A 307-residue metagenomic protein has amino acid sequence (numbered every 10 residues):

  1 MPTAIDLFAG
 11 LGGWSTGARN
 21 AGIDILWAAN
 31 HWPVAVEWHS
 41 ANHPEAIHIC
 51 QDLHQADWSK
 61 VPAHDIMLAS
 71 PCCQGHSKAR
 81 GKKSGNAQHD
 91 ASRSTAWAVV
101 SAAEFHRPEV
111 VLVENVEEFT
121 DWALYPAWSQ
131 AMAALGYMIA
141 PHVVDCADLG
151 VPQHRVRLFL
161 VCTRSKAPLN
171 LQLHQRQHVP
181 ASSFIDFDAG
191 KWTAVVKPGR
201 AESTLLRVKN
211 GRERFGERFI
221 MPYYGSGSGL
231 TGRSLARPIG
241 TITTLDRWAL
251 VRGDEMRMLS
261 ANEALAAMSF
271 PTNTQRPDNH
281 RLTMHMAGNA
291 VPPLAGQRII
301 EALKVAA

Functional and structural regions predicted by a protein language model:
M1-A4: Extreme N-terminal starter segment of soluble prokaryotic enzymes
L7-L11, A287: Class I SAM-dependent methyltransferase "Motif I" SAM/SAH-binding loop
L11-I23: Conserved SAM-binding loop of SAM-dependent methyltransferases across substrates and taxa, primarily the Class I
A28-A29: The conserved SAM/SAH-binding core of class I Rossmann-like methyltransferase domains, concentrating on the hydrophobic
W32: Conserved SAM/SAH-binding beta-strand->alpha-helix loop
V36-K60: S-adenosyl-L-methionine
A56-I66, H76-L235, G240-T241, M256: Class I S-adenosyl-L-methionine
S203-A307: C-terminal target-recognition/interaction regions appended to catalytic cores
